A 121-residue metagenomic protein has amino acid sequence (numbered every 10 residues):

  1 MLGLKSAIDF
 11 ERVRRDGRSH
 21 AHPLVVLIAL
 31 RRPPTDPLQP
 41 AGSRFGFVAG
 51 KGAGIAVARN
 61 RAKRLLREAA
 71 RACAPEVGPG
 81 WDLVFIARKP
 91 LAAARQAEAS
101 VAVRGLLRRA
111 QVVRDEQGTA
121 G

Functional and structural regions predicted by a protein language model:
M1-G121: Positively charged, solvent-exposed patches that mediate nucleic-acid binding
